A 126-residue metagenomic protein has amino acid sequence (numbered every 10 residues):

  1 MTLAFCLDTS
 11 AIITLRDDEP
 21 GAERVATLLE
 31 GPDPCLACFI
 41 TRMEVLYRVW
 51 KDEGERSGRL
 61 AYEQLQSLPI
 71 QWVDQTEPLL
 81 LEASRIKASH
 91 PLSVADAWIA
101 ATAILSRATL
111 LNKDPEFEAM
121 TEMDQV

Functional and structural regions predicted by a protein language model:
M1-A37, W50-E63: Short, well-structured N-terminal submotif of metal-dependent ribonuclease cores
T2, A100-V126: Acidic, PIN/NYN-like endoribonuclease modules and their adjacent C-terminal/linker elements
L3, P32-C35, P69-Q71, I104-T109: Short active-site oxyanion
L7-D8, A37-C38, P91-S93, D114: Histidine- and aromatic-rich ligand-binding microenvironments
T9, E77, D96-A97: Conserved glycosyltransferase catalytic-site signature
I12-I13, R42, F117-E118: A generic structural signal for short hydrophobic patches within well-formed alpha-helices
Q66-A88: Acidic catalytic patch
